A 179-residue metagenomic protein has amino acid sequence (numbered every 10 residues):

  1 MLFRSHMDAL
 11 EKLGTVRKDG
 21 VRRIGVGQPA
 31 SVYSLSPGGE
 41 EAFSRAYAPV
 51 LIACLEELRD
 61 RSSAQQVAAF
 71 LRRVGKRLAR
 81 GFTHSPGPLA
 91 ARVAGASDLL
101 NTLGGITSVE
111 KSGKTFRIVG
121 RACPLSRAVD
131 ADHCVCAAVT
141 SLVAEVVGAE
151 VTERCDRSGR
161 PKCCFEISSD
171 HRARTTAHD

Functional and structural regions predicted by a protein language model:
M7-E11, S97: Short, hydrophobic-biased segments on the C-terminal half of alpha helices that form "recognition helices"
K12-V21, I106, E110: A short, conserved structural fragment
V21-F43, P124: Short, cationic-aromatic polyanion-contact patches
G38-V93, G105-I106, V146-V147: Amphipathic alpha-helical dimerization/coiled-coil segments that flank or bridge DNA-binding/regulatory modules
G105-G159: Short, hydrophobic/π-rich interface segment
D156-S169: Beta-rich nucleic-acid/ligand-interaction surfaces
T175-T176: Intrinsic disorder/low-complexity segments
